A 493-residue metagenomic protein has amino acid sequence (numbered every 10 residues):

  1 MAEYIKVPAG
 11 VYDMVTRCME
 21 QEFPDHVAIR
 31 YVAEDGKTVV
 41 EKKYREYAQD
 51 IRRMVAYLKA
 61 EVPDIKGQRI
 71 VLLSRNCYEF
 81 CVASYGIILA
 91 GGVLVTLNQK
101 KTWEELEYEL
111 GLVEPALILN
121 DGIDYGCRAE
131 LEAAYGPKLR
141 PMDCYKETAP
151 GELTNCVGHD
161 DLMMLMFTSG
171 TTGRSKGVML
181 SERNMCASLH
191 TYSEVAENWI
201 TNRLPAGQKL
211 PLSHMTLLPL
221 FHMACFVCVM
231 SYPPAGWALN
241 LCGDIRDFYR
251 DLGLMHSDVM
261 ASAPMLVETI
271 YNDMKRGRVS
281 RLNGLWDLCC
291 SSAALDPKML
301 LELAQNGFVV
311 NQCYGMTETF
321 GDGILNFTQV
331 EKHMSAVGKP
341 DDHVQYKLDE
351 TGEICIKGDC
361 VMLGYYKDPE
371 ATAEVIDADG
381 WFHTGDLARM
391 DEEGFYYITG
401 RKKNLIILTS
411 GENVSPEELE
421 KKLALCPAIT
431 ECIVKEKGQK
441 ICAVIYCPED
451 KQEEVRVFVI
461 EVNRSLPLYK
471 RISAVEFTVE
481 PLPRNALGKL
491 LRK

Functional and structural regions predicted by a protein language model:
M1-E61, K66, Y85, G111 (+1 more regions): N-lobe entry segment of adenylate-forming
P24-V27, P150-F167, G173-R174, R203-S213: Conserved pre-ATP/AMP-binding loop-to-beta segment of ANL
V40, V55-K101: Conserved AMP-binding/adenylate-forming
E41-R45, M163-H190: Conserved AMP-binding A3 loop
C186-S213, L220-G284: Conserved AMP-binding/adenylation subdomain of ANL enzymes
L252, D258-S262, I270-K332, Q345: Gly/Ser/Thr-rich phosphate-binding loop
K339-D342, D349-V375, F395, E412-V414: Conserved ATP/PPi-binding loop(s) of AMP-dependent carboxylate-activating enzymes
G358, L363-G364, L387-K470: AMP-binding/adenylate-forming catalytic core of the ANL superfamily
